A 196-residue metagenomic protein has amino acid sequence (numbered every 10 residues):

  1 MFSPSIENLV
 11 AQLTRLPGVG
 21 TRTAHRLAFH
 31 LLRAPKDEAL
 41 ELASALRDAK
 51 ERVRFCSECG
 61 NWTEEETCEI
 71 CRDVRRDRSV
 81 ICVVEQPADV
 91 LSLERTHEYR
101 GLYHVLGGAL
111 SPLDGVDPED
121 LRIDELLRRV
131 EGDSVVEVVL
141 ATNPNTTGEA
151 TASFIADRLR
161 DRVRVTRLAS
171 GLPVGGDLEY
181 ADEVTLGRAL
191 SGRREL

Functional and structural regions predicted by a protein language model:
M1-P17: Extended, structured, electrostatic nucleic-acid-contact surfaces
F2, Y99-R100, L127-L196: Long C-terminal interaction/binding lobes of large macromolecular proteins
A24, R72-T142: Extended interfacial segments that mediate partner engagement and assembly in macromolecular machines
A49-R52, E64: Short metal-coordination and nucleic-acid-contact micro-motifs, chiefly zinc-binding Cys/His arrays
C56-C59, C68-C71: Short cysteine-rich clusters marking metal-coordination/redox-active sites
T63-E65, R76: Short functional micro-motifs and their immediate structural scaffolds
